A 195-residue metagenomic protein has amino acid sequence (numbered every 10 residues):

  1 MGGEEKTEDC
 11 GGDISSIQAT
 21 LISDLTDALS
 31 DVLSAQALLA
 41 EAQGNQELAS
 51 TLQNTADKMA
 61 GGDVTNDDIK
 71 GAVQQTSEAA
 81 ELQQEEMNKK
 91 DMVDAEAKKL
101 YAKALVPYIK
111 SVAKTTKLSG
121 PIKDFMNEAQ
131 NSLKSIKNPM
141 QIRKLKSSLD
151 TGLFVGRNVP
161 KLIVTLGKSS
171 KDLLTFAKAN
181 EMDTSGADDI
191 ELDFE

Functional and structural regions predicted by a protein language model:
M1-I69, I190-E195: Immediate post-signal-peptide N-terminus of mature secreted/exported proteins
K70-E195: Extended amphipathic alpha-helical interaction segments
